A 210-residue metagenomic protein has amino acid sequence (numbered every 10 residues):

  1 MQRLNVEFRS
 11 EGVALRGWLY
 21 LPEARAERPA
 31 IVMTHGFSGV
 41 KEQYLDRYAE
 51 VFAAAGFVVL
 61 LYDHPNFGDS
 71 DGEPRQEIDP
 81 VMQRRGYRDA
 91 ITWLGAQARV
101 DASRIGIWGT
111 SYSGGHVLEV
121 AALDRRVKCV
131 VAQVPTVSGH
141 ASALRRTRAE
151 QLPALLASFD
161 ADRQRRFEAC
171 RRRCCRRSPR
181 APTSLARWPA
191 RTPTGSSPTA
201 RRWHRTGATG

Functional and structural regions predicted by a protein language model:
M1-A26: N-terminal cap/lid segment of alpha/beta-hydrolase-fold proteins
E27-G36: Short beta-strand element of the alpha/beta-hydrolase
F37-E50, H64: The serine-hydrolase catalytic nucleophile loop
V40-K41, F67-A102, G106: Catalytic nucleophile-loop/oxyanion-hole region of alpha/beta-hydrolase and closely related hydrolase-like folds
V51-D71: Conserved alpha/beta-hydrolase
G109-E119: Glycine-rich nucleophile elbow surrounding the catalytic serine of serine-hydrolase chemistry
L118-R202: Alpha/beta-hydrolase-fold enzymes
